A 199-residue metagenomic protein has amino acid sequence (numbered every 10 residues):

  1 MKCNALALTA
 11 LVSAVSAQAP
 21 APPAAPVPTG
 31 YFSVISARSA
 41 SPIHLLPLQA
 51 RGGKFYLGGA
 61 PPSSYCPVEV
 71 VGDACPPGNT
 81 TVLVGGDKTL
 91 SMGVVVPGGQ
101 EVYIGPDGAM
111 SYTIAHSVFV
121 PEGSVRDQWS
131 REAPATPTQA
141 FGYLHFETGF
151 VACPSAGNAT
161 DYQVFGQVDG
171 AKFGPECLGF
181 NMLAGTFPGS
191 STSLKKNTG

Functional and structural regions predicted by a protein language model:
M1-A21: Fungal secretory targeting signals
N4-T9, T81-V82, K88, T192: Intrinsic-disorder/low-complexity peptide segments enriched for small residues
L6, E69, G78, S155-A156 (+1 more regions): General secretory precursor processing signal
A10, G59, P67-E69, H145 (+1 more regions): Residue-level signal for mature regions of secreted extracellular proteins and peptides
V15-Q18, A37, G85-D87, G93 (+1 more regions): Compositionally biased, intrinsically disordered low-complexity segments
A19-Y56, G105-G199: Extracellular glycan/ECM-engagement signal in secreted proteins
R51, L57-G108: Short, well-structured hydrophobic secondary-structure segments
